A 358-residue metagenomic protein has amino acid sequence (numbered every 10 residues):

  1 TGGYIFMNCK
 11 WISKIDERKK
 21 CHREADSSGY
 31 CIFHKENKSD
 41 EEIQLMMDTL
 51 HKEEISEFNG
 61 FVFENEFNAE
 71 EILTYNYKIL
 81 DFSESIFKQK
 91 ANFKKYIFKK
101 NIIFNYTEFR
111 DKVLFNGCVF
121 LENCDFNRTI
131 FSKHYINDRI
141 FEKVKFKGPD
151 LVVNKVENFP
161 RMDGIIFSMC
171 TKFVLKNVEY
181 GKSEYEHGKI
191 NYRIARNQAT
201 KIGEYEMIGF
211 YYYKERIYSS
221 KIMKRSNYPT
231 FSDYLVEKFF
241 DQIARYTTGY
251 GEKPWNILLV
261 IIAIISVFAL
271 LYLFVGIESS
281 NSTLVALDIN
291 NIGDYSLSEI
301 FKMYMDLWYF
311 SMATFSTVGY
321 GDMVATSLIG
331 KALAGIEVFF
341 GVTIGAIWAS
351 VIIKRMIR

Functional and structural regions predicted by a protein language model:
Y4-K238: N-terminal leader/targeting and pre-domain segments
S220-Q242, S296-D306, S327: Coil-to-alpha-helix initiation sites in intrinsically disordered, low-complexity, charged segments
R225, G249-I257, G335-V338, V342 (+1 more regions): Membrane-interface junctions
F231-V275: Transmembrane alpha-helical segments and their cytosolic interface motifs in multi-pass membrane proteins
I257, F268, Y272, G276 (+2 more regions): Membrane-water interface at transmembrane helix exits
I262-Y309, I329: Outer-pore turret/helix-boundary of cation channels
Y295-R358: Pore domain of cation channels
